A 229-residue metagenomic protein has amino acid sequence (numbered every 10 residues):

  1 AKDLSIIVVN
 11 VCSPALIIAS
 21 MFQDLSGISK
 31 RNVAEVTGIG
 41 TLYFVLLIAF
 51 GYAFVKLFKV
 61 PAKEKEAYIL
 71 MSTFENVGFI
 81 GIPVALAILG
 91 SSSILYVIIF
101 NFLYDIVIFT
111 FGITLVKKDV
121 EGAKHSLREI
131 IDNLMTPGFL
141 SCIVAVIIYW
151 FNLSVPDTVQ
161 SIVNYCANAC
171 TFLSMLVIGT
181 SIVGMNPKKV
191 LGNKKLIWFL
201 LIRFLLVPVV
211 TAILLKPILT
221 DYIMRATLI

Functional and structural regions predicted by a protein language model:
A1-I229: Alpha-helical transmembrane segments of multi-pass small-molecule/ion transporters
